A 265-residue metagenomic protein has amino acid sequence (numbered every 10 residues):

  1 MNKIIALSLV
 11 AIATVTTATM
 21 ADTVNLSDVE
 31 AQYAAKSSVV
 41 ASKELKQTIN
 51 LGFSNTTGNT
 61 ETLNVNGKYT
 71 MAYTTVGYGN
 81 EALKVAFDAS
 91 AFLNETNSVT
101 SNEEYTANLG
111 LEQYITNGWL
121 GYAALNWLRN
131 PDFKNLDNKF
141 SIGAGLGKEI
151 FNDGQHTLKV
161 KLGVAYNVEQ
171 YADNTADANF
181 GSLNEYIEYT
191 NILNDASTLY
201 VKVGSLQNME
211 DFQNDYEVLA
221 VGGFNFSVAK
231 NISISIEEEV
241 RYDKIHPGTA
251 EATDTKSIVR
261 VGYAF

Functional and structural regions predicted by a protein language model:
M1-K43: Cleavable N-terminal export/targeting peptides
V29-N108, E112, A124-F133: Transmembrane beta-barrel domains of bacterial outer-membrane proteins
K43-L45, E61-G67, S101-Y105, N138-I142 (+4 more regions): Residues that define the transmembrane beta-barrel architecture of outer-membrane proteins
L45, V76-F87, G118-G121, G154-L158 (+2 more regions): Repeated loop/turn-to-beta-strand initiation elements of outer-membrane beta-barrel proteins
L51-F53, G67-Y73, L109-Q113, A144-K148 (+6 more regions): Residues on the lipid-exposed face of transmembrane beta-strands in outer-membrane beta-barrel proteins
F53-T57, A89-E95, L125-P131, K148-I150 (+5 more regions): Transmembrane beta-strands of outer-membrane beta-barrel pores
Q155-K230: Outer-membrane beta-barrel transmembrane domain signature
E210-F265: Predominantly the C-terminal beta-signal and adjacent terminal strand-loop region of outer-membrane beta-barrel
